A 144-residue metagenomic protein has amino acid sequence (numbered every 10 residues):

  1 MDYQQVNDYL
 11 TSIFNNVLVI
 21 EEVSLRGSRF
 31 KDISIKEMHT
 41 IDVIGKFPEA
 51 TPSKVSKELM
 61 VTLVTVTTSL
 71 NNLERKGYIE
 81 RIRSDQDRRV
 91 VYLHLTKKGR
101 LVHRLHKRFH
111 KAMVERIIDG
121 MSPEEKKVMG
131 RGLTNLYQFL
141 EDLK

Functional and structural regions predicted by a protein language model:
M1-K31: N-terminal leader segment of winged-helix/HTH proteins
V6, I13, R108-K144: Terminal interaction helix/tail motif
T11, N15-L18, N71, R100 (+1 more regions): A specific heptad-register position in long alpha-helical coiled-coils used by two-component signaling proteins
N15, V19-E22, R75, D119 (+1 more regions): Regular, well-ordered alpha-helical segments
E22-T62: N-terminal helix-turn-helix DNA-binding core of bacterial DNA-binding proteins
D42-K46, K107, T134: Short, locally clustered residues in the helix-turn-helix/winged-helix DNA-binding domain
N72-V128: Charged, amphipathic alpha-helical coiled-coil/dimerization segments
